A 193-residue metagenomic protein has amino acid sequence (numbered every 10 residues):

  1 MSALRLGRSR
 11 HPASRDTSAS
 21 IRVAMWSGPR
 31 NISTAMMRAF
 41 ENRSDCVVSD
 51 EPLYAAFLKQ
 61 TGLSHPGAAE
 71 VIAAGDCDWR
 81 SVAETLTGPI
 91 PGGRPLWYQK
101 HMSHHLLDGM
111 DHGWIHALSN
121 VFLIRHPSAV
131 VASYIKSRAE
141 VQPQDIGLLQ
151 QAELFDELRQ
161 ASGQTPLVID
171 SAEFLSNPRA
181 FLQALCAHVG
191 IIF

Functional and structural regions predicted by a protein language model:
S2-G92: PAPS-dependent sulfotransferase catalytic core
P91-K100: Short N-terminal targeting/anchoring amphipathic segment
Q99-F193: PAPS-dependent sulfotransferase catalytic domain
